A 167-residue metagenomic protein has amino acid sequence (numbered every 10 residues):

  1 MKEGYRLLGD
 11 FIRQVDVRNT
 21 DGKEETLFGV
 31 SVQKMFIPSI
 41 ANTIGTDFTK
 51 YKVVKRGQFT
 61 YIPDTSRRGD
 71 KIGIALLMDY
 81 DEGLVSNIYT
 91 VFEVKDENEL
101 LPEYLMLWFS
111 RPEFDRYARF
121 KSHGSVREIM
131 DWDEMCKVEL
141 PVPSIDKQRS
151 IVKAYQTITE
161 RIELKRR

Functional and structural regions predicted by a protein language model:
M1, L107, E128: Residues that recognize and position ribonucleotide moieties
M1-N19, P141-R167: Non-catalytic DNA-recognition/assembly elements of restriction-modification systems
G9-F59: Sequence-specific dsDNA recognition surfaces
R56, T60-S110: A short beta-sheet element
A75-L77, K121, K153-Y155: "Short basic amphipathic alpha-helical interaction patches in structured regions
G83-I88, H123-R149: A short glycine-rich beta-alpha junction/loop motif
E103-S125: Short, positively charged
